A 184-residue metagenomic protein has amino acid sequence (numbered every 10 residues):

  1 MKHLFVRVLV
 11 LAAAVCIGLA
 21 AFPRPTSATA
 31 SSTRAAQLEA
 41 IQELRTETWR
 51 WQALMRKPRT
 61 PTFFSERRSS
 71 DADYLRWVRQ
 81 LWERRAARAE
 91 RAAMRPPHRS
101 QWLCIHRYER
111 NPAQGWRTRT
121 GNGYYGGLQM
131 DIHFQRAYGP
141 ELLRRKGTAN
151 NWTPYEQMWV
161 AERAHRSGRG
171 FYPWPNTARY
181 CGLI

Functional and structural regions predicted by a protein language model:
M1-A28: Secretory targeting and sorting signals
V6-L11, T33, A40, R91-M94 (+3 more regions): Generic structural signal for short, flexible, solvent-exposed coil/loop and linker residues
V6-V10, V15, V78, V160 (+1 more regions): Extended aliphatic helical segments
A12, C16, A20, M55 (+8 more regions): Generic local-structure boundary detector
A20-R107, A178-I184: Intrinsically disordered, low-complexity, Pro/Ser/Thr/Asn/Gly/Ala-rich spacer/linker segments adjacent to signal
M94-I184: Peptidoglycan cell-wall recognition and remodeling modules
